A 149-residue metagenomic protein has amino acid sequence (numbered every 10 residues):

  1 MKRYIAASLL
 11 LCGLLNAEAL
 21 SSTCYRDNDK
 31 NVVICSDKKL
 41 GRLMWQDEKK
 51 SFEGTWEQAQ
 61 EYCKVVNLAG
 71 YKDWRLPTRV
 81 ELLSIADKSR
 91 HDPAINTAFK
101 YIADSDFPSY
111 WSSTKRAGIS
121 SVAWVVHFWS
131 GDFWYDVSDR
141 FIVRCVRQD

Functional and structural regions predicted by a protein language model:
K2-I5, L15-R75, R79-D149: Glycine-aromatic-enriched surface loops/turns that form tight recognition elements
L11-C12: Repetitive helical segments and hydrophobic/amphipathic motifs
